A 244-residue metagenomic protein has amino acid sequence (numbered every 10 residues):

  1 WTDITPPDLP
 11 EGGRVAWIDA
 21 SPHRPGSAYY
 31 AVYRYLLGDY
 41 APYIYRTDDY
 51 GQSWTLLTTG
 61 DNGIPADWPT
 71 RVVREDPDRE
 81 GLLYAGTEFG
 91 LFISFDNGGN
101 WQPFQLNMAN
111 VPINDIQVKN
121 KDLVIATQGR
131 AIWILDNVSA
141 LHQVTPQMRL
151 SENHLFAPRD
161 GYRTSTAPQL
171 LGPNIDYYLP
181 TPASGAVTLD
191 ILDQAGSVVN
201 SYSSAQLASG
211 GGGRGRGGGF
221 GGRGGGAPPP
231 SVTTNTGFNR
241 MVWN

Functional and structural regions predicted by a protein language model:
W1-Y162, L171, Y178, P182 (+3 more regions): Beta-propeller blade termini and top-face loops
T2, T55, G99-Q102, Q194 (+3 more regions): K/E-rich alpha-helical interaction surfaces of small helical-bundle regulatory domains
D48, F95-D96, L189, V199 (+1 more regions): Intrinsic-disorder/low-complexity regions
I64-A66, V198-N244: Glycine-centered tight-turn motifs at strand-turn-strand junctions
D160-T188, L192-A195, F238-V242: Contiguous beta-strand segments within globular domains
